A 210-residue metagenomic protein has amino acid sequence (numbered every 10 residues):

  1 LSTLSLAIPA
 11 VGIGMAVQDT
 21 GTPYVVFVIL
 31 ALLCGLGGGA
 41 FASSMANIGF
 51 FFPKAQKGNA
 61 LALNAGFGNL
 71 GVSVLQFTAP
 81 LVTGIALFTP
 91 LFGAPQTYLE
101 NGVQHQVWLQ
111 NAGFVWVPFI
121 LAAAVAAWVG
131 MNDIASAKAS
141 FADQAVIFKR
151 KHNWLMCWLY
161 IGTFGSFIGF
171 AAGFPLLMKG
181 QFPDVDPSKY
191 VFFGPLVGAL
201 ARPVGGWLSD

Functional and structural regions predicted by a protein language model:
L1, A201-D210: Helix-to-loop junctions at the C-terminal end of transmembrane segments in multipass secondary transporters
L4-T20: C-terminal ends and interior cores of transmembrane alpha-helices in multi-pass membrane transporters/permeases
P9, P23-G39: Hydrophobic core of transmembrane alpha-helices in multi-pass small-molecule transporters, especially MFS/SLC-type
G38, G58-G84: Glycine-rich segments within core transmembrane alpha-helices of 12-TM secondary carriers
G39-P53: Intracellular juxtamembrane helix-capping segments at the cytosolic ends of symmetry-related transmembrane helices
G84, V117-A137: C-terminal membrane-cytosol helix-exit motif in multi-pass small-molecule transporters
N132-C157: Juxtamembrane intracellular "pre-TM" segments in multi-pass secondary transporters
K151-G205: Extracytoplasmic gate region of multi-pass secondary transporters
